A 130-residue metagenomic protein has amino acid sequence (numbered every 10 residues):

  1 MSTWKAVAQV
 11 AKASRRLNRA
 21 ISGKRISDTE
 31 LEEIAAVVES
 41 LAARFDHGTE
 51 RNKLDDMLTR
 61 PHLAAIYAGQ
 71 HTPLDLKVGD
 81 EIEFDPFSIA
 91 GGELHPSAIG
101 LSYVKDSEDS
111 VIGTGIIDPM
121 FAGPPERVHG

Functional and structural regions predicted by a protein language model:
M1-T114: Non-catalytic linker/capping segments at the edges of enzyme domains
I116-F121, R127-G130: Compact recognition or signaling/catalytic modules
